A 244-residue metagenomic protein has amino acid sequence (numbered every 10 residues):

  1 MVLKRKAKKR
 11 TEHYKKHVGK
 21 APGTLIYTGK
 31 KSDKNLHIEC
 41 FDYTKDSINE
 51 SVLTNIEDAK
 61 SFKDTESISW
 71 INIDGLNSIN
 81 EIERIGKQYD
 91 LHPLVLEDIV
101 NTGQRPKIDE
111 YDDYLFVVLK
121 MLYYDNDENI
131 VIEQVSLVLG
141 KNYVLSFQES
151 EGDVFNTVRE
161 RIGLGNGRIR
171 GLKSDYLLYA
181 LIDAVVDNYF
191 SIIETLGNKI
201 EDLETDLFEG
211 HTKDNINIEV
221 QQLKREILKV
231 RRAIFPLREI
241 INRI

Functional and structural regions predicted by a protein language model:
M1-R243: Peripheral, non-transmembrane regulatory/ligand-interaction domains of membrane transport proteins
